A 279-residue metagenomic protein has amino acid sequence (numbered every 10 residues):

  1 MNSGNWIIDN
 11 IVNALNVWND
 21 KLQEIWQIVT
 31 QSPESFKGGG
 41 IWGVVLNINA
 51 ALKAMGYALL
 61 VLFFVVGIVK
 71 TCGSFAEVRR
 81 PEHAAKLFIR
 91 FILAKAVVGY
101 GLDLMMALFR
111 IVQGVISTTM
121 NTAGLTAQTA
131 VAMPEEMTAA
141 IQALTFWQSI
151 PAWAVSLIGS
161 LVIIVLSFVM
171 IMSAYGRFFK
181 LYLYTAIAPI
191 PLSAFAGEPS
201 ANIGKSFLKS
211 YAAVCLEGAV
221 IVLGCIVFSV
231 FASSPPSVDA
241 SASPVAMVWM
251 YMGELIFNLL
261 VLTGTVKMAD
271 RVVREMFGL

Functional and structural regions predicted by a protein language model:
M1-I11, P81-G101, G204-V214: Alpha-helical transmembrane segments and their helix-start/interface "positive-inside/aromatic belt" motifs in integral
M1-L59: Binding/recognition "hotspot" determinant
E24-Q27, H83-R90, R110, S117 (+4 more regions): Short amphipathic alpha-helical coupling elements at transmembrane boundaries
V45-K53, A85-I89, L93, Q142-T145 (+4 more regions): Alpha-helical membrane-interface segments at transmembrane helix boundaries
A54-V66, I158, V162-I164, L181: Hydrophobic alpha-helical transmembrane segments
L59-K95, I187-A201: Hydrophobic transmembrane alpha-helix segments characteristic of membrane transport and insertion machinery
K95-I187, C225-G278: Non-cytosolic segments of integral membrane proteins
L192-K209, S241, V272-M276: Alpha-helical transmembrane segments
